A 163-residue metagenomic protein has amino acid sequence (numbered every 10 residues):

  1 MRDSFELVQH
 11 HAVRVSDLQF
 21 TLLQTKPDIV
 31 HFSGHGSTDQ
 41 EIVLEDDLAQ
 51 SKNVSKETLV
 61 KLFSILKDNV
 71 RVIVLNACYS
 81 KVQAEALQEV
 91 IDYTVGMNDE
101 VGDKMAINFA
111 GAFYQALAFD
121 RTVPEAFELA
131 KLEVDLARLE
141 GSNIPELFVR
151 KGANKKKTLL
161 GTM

Functional and structural regions predicted by a protein language model:
M1-E6: Short helix-loop-beta junction
L7-V15, G102: Short beta->alpha junction loops
R14-L18, Q83: Short acidic active-site motifs
L18-Q19, V60: Short hydrophobic/charged patches on amphipathic alpha-helices used for structural packing and interfaces
Q24-T25: Active-site charged/polar residues at nucleotide-handling catalytic sites that mediate phosphoryl, nucleotidyl
I29-A112: Catalytic cores of nucleophile-dependent amide-cleaving enzymes
K52-D68, A118-M163: Caspase-like cysteine protease fold
Q115: Acidic, metal-dependent phosphodiester-chemistry machinery of nucleic-acid enzymes
